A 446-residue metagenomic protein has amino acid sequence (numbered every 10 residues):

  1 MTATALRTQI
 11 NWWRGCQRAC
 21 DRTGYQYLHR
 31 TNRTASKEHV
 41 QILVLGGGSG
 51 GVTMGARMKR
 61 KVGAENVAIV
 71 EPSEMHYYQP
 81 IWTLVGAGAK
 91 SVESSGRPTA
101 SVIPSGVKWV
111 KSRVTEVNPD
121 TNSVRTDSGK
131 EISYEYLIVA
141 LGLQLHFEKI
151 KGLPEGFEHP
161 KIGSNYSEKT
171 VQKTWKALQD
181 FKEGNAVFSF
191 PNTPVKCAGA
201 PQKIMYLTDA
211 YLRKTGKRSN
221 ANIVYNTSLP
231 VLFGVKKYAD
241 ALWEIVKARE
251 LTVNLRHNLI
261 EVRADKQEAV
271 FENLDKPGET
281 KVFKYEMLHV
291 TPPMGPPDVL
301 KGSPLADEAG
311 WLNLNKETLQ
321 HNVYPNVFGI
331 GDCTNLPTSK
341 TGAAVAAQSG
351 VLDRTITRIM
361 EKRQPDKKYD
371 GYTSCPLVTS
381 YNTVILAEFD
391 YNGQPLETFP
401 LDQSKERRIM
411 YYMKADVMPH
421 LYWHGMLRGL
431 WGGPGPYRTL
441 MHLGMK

Functional and structural regions predicted by a protein language model:
T2-V40, V107-G216, G278, H289: FAD-binding core/adjacent interface of flavoenzyme oxidoreductases
A35-K108, N192-K236, L443: Beta1-alpha1 glycine-rich phosphate/pyrophosphate-binding loop at the start of Rossmann-like nucleotide-binding domains
A64, S105-V117, V124, I132 (+3 more regions): A Rossmann-like FAD-binding core segment of flavoenzymes
A68-V70, V110, I138-V139, V187 (+4 more regions): Hydrophobic/aromatic beta-strand patches that form the interior of the parallel beta-sheet core in alpha/beta enzyme
H146, E155-K182, K284-A347, T357: FAD-site-proximal beta/loop scaffold in flavoenzymes
A210, V345-G371, L377: Internal hydrophobic alpha-helix adjacent to the cofactor/substrate pocket in enzyme cavities
R363-Q364, D370, T379, E388-E397: SDR active-site lid
L386-K446: C-terminal auxiliary extensions adjacent to catalytic cores
